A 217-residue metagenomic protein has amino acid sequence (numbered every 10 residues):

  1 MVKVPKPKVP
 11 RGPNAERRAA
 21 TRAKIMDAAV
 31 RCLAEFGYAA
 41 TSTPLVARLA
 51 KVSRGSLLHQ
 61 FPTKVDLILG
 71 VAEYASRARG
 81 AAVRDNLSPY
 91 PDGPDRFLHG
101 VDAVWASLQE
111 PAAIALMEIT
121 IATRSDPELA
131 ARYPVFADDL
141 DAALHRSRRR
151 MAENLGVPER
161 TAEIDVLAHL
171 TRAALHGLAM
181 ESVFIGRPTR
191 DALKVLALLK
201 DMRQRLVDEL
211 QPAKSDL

Functional and structural regions predicted by a protein language model:
M1-A20, D208-L217: N-terminal intrinsically disordered/low-complexity leader segments
T21-K24, A28-D66, G70: Helix-turn-helix
P62-D66, G70, S88-D92, R124 (+2 more regions): Residues in soluble alpha-helical coiled-coils and helical-bundle/repeat scaffolds
G70, V83-A113, V157-T171: Hydrophobic alpha-helical connector segments
E73-A78: Short, basic, alpha-helical segments at the C-terminal edge of helix-turn-helix-like DNA-binding modules
R79-D85, A106-M117, P127-L155, V166 (+2 more regions): Amphipathic alpha-helical packing segments from all-alpha helical-bundle domains
E128-P134, N154-L217: Hydrophobic/aromatic-rich alpha-helical bundle segments in the mid-to-C-terminal region
